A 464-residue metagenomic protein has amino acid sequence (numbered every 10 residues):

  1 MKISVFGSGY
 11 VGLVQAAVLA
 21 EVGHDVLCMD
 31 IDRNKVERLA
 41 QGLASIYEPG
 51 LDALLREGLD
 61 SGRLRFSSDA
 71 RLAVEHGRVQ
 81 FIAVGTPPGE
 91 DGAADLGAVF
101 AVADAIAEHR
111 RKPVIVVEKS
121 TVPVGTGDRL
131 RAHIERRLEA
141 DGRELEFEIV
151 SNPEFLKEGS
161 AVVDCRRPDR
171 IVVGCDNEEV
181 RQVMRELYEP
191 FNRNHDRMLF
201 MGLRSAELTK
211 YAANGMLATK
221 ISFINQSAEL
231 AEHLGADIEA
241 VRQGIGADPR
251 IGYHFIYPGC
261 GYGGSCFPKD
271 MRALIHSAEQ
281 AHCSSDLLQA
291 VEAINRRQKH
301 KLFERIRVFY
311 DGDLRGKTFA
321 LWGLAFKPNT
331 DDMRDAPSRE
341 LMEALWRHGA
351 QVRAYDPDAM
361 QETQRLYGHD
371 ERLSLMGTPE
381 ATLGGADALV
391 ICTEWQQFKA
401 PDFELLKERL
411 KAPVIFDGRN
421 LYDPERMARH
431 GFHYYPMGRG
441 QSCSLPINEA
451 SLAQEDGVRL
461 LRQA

Functional and structural regions predicted by a protein language model:
M1-A464: Structural/interface elements that position substrates and couple domains in central-metabolism enzymes
